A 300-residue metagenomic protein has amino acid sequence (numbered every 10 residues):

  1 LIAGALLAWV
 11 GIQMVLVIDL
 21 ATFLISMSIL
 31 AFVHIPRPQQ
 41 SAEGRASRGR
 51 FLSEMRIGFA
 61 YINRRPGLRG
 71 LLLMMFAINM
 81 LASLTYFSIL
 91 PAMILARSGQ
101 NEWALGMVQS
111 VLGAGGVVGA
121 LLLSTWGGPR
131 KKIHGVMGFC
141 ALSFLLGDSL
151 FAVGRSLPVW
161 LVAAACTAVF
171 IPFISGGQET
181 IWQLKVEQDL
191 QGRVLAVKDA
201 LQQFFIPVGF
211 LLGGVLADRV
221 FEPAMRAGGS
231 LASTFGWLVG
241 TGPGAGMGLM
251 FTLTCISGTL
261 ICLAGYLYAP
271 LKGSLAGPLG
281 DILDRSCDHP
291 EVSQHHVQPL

Functional and structural regions predicted by a protein language model:
L1-A31: Helix-loop-helix hairpin linking two adjacent transmembrane segments in secondary transporters
L20, I35, R155: Short, conserved catalytic or interaction motifs in soluble domains
L24, A31-A60, L275-D284: Flexible cytoplasmic inter-helical loops of multi-pass small-molecule transporters
A42, M74-F76: Short linear capping/connector segments at secondary-structure termini
L52, R56, N63, A77 (+2 more regions): C-terminal transmembrane bundle of multi-pass solute transporters/carriers
A60-L73: Membrane-interface helix starts
